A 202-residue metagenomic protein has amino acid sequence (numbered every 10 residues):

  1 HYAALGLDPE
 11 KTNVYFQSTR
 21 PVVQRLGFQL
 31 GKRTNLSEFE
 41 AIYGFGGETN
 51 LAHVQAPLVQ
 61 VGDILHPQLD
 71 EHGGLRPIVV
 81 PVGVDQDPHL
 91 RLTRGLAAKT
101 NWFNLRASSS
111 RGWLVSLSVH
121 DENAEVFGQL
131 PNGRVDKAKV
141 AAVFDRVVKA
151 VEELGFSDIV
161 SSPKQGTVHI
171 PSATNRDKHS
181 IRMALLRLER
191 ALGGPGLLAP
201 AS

Functional and structural regions predicted by a protein language model:
H1-P200: NTP-dependent nucleotidyl-transfer catalytic core
